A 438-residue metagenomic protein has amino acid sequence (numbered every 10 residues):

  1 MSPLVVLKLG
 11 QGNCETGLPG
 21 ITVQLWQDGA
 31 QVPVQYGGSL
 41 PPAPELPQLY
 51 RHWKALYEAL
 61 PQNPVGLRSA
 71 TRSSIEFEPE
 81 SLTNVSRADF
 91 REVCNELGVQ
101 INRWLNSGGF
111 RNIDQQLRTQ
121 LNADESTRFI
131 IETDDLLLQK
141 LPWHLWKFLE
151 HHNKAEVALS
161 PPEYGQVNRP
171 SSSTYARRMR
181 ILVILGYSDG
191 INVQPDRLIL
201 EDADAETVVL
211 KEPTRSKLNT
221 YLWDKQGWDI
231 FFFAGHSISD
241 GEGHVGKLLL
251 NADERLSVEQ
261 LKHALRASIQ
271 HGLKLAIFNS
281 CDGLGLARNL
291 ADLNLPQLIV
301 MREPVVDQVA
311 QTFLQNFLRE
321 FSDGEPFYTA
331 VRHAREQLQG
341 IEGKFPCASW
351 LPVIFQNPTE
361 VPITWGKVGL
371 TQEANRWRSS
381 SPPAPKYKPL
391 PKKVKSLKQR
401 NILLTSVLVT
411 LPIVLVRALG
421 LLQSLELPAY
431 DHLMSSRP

Functional and structural regions predicted by a protein language model:
M1-Q270, N279, A287-N294, V309-A310 (+5 more regions): Domain-scale, conserved, charged regions that form catalytic cores and adjacent regulatory/interaction surfaces
E150, K154-S172, E254-A267, D323-R400 (+3 more regions): Caspase-like cysteine protease fold
C281, E303-P304: Short, ordered loop/turn segments at secondary-structure junctions
L284-G285, V306: Active-site environment of divalent metal-dependent phosphoester hydrolases
Q297-M301: Short hydrophobic alpha-helical runs that function as membrane-insertion/retention elements
V309-S322: Short, small-residue alpha-helix embedded
P391, Q399, E426-P438: Intrinsically disordered, low-complexity Ser/Thr/Pro-rich tracts
